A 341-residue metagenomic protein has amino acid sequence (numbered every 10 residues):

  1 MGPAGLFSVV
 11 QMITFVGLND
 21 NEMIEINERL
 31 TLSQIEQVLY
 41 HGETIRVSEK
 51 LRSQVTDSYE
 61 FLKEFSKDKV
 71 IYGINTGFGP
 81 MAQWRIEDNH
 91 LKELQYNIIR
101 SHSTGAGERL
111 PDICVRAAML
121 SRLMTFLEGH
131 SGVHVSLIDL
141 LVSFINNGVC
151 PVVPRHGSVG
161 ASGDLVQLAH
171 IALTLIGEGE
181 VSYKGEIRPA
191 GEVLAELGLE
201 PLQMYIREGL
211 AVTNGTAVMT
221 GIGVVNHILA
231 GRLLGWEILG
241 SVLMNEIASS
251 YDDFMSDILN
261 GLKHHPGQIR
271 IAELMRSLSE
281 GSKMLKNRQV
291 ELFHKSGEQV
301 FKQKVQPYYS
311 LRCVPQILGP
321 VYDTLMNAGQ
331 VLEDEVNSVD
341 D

Functional and structural regions predicted by a protein language model:
T14-D20: Short, positively charged and aromatic/hydrophobic N-terminal segments
N21-D68, S121: N- or domain-start disorder-to-order transition segments that initiate the globular core
M23-T31, L194-N214, M284-F301, E333 (+1 more regions): Acidic, low-complexity proline/glycine-rich segments
P80-Q95: Glycine-rich loop at the start of a catalytic domain that most often binds anionic cofactors/ligands
S103, G107, P111, A117-H265 (+1 more regions): Active-site cavity-forming subdomains of large catalytic enzyme subunits
N245-D341: Accessory "access/gating" subregions that flank catalytic or transport cores
